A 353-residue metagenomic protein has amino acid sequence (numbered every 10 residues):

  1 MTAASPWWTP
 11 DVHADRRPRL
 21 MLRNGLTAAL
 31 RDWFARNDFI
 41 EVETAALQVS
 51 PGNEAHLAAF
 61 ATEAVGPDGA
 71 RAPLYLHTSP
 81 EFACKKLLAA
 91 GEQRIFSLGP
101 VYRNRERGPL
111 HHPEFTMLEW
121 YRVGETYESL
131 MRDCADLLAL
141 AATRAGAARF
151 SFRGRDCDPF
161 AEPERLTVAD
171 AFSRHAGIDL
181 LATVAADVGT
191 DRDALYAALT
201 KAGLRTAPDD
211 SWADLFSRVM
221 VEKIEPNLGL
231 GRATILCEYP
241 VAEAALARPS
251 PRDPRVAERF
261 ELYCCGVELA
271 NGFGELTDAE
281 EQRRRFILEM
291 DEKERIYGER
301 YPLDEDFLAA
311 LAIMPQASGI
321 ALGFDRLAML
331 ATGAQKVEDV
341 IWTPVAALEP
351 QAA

Functional and structural regions predicted by a protein language model:
T2-S129, L137-A139, E225, M329: Class II aminoacyl-tRNA synthetase-like tRNA-binding/catalytic domains
L20-N24, A28, R36, E41 (+16 more regions): Conserved structured core elements
H56, A70, E92, H111-M117 (+7 more regions): A generic structural signal for well-ordered coil/turn residues at beta-strand boundaries that shape enzyme active-site
F60, L76, F150, L246 (+1 more regions): Short clusters of hydrophobic/aromatic residues that line enzyme substrate/ligand-binding pockets
V123-T126, T143, G177, C265 (+4 more regions): Short, well-ordered loop/turn and helix-capping segments at boundaries between secondary-structure elements and domains
T143-G266, L288-M314, A353: Metal-assisted phosphate- and nucleotidyl-transfer catalytic regions
A279-A353: Active-site pocket scaffolds in enzymes
